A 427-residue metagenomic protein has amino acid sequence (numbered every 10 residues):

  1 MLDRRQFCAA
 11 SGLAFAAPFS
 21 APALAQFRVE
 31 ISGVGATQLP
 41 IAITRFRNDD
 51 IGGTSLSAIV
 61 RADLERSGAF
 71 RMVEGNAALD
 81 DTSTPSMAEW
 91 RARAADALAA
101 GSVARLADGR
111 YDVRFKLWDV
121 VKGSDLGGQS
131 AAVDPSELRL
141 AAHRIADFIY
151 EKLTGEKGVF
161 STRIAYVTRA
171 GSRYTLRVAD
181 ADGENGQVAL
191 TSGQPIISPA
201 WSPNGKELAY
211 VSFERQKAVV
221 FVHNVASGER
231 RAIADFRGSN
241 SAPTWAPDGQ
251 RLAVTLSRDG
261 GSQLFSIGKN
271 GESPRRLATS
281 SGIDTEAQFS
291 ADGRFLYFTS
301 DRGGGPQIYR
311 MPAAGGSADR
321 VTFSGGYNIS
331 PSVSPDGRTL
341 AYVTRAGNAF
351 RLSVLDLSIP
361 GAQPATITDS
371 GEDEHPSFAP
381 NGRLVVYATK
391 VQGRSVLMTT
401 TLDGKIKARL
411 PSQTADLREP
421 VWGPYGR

Functional and structural regions predicted by a protein language model:
M1-F15: N-terminal secretory signal peptides and thylakoid transit peptides that target proteins across membranes
L24-Q26: Boundary of Sec targeting at the N-terminus
E30-W90, A99, V103: Short beta-strand->alpha-helix linker/helix-N-cap micro-motif that forms a surface specificity/interaction loop
S83-F148: Amphipathic beta-strand/beta-sheet edge segments enriched in Tyr/Trp
E137-L138, K152, G193-V211, R230-R231 (+6 more regions): Conserved beta-propeller blade repeats
K157-A179: An edge-strand/N-cap motif at the start of beta-rich repeat modules
R173-G186, V211-A232, R251, S257-R276 (+6 more regions): Beta-propeller blade-edge and WD-like acidic-aromatic loop motif
